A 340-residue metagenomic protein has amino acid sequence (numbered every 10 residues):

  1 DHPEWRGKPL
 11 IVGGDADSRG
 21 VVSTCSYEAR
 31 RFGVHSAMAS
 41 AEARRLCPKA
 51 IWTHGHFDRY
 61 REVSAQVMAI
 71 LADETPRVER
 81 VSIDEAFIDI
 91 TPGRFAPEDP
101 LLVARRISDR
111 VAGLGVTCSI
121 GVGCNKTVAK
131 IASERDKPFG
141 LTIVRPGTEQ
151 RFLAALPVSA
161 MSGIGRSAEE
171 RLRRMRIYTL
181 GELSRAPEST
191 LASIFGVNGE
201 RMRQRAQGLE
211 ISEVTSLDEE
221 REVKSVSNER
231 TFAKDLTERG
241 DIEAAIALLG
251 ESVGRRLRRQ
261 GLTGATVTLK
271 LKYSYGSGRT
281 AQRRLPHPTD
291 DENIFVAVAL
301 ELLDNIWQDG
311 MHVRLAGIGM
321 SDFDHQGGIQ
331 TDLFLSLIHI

Functional and structural regions predicted by a protein language model:
D1-Q204, L217, R255, Q330 (+1 more regions): Gly/Gly-Pro- and Ser/Thr-rich, intrinsically disordered tail segments characteristic of DNA damage-repair and tolerance
E28, R284-P286, F334: Short glycine-enriched, charge-decorated loop/helix-capping segments at active-site entrances that position
V81-E85, G123-K126, L262-T266, M311-L315: Short Gly/Ser/Thr- and Asp/Glu-enriched loop/turn motifs at secondary-structure junctions
A160, A168, R173-V313, H325-I329: DNA-contacting surface of Y-family translesion DNA polymerases
D322: Aromatic, loop-rich ligand-recognition surfaces of beta-strand-rich domains
